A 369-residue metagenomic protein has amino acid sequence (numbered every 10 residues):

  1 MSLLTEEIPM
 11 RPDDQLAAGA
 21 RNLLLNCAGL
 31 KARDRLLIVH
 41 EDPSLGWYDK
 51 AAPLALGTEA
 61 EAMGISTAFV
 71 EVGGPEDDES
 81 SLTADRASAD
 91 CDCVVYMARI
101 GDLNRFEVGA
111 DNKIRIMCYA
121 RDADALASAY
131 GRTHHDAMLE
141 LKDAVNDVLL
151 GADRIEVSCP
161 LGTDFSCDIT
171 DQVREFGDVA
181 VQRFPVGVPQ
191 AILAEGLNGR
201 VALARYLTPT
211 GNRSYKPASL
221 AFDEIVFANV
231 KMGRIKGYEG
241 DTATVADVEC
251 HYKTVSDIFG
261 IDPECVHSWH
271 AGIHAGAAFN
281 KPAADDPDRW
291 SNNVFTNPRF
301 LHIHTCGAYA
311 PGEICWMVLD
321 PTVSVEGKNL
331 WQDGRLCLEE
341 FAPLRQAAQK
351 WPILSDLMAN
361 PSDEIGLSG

Functional and structural regions predicted by a protein language model:
M1-F227, K231, V325-G369: Active-site bordering "gate/hinge" segments that shape substrate access to catalytic or cofactor-binding pockets
I155, G199-V201, H267-W269, L301-I303 (+1 more regions): A broad, low-specificity signal marking well-ordered, structured residues that form hydrophobic/aromatic
L197, E224, C265, N297-R299 (+1 more regions): A generic structural signal for well-ordered coil/turn residues at beta-strand boundaries that shape enzyme active-site
R213-S214, G240, N280-A283, E313-W316 (+1 more regions): Short conserved micro-motifs at the rims of enzyme active sites and ligand-binding pockets
A221, G237-Y238, A243-H304, Q349-I365: Dual-mode signal for accessory low-complexity, basic/Gly-rich regions
D288-D356: Internal helix-turn-beta structural module
